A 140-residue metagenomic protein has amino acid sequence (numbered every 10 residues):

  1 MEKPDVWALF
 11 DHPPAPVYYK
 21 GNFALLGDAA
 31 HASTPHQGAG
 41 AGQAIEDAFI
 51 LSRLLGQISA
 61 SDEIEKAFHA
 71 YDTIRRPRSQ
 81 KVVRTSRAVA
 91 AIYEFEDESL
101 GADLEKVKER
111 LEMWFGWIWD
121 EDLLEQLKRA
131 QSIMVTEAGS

Functional and structural regions predicted by a protein language model:
P4-A88: Conserved mid-domain beta->alpha element of the FAD-binding
H31-A32, F49-Q57, H69, T73 (+2 more regions): C-terminal lid/capping helical subdomain adjacent to the catalytic/cofactor pocket in oxidative enzymes
